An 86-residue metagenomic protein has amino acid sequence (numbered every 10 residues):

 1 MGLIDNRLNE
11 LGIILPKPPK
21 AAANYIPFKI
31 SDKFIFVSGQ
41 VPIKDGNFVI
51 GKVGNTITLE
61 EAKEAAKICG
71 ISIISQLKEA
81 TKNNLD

Functional and structural regions predicted by a protein language model:
M1-D86: Short, polar/acidic, helix-capping and beta-turn segments at strand->helix junctions that line the mouths
